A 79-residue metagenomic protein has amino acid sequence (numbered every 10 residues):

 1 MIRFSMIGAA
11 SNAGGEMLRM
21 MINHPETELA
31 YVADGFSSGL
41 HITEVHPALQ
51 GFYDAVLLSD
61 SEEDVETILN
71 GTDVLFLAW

Functional and structural regions predicted by a protein language model:
M1-W79: N-terminal Rossmann-like NAD(P) cofactor-binding subdomain of oxidoreductases, focused on the glycine-rich
